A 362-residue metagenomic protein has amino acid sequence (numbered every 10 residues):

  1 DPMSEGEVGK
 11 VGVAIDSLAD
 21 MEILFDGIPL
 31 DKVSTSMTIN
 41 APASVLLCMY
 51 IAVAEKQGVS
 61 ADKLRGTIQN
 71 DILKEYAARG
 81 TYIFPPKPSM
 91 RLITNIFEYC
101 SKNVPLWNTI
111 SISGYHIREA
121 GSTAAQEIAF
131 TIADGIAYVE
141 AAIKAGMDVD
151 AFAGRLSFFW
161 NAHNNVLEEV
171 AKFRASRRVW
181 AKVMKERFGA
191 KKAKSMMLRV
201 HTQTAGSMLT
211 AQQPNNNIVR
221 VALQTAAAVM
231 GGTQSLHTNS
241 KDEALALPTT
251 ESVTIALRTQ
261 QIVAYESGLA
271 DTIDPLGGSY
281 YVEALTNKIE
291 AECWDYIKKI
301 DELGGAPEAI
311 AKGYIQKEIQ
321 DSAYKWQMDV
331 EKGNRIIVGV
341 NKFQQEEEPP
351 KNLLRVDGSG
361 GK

Functional and structural regions predicted by a protein language model:
D1-H163, E168-E169, R187-A190, K194-H201 (+2 more regions): Catalytic alpha/beta active-site cores
A14, S34-T38, T67, T109-S111 (+13 more regions): Structured core elements
S17, G58, W180, G231 (+3 more regions): Conserved, mostly hydrophobic/aromatic
A19-D26, L47-A52, M90, T94-E98 (+7 more regions): Predominant activation on well-ordered alpha-helical scaffold segments within soluble catalytic domains
D20, P42, L73, Y115-I117 (+11 more regions): Short, glycine-/Ser/Thr-/acidic-enriched flexible segments
L46, G121-A129, H163-A175, T204-I218 (+3 more regions): Short glycine/threonine-rich loop-to-helix capping motif typified by GTGT followed within a few residues by an Asp-Pro
W107, D148-F152, A190-T204, Q212-K241 (+2 more regions): Flexible glycine/proline-rich, aromatic-decorated loop/lid segments
T249-T250, R258-Q261, Y265-K362: Flexible, glycine-rich loop/tail regions that form catalytic "lids" or insertion modules at the edges of active sites
